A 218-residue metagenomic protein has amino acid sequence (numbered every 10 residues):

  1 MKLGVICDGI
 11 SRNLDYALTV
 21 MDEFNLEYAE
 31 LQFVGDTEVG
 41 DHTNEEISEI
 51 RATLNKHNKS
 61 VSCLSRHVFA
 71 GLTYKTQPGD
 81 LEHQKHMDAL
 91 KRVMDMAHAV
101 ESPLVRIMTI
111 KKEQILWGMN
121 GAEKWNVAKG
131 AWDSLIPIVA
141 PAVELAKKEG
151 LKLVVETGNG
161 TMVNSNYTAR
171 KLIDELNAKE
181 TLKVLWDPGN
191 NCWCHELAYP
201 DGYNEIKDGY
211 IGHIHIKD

Functional and structural regions predicted by a protein language model:
M1-G4: Extreme N-terminal starter segment of soluble prokaryotic enzymes
I6-I10, Q32-V34, L64-F69, I110-K112 (+3 more regions): Active-site beta-loop-alpha junctions enriched in small/polar residues
R12-Y16, K56, T73-V184: Active-site acidic/histidine proton-transfer and metal-coordination neighborhood in alpha/beta enzyme cores
M21, A29, L54, L64 (+5 more regions): Conserved, mostly hydrophobic/aromatic
E27, S60, P103, G212: Short acidic/polar active-site loop segments enriched in Thr and Asp
E30-N55, T109-L116: Glycine-rich, proline-tolerant flexible connector loops at the mouths of alpha/beta enzymes
V39-D41, G160-N166, G189-P200: Active-site glycine- and acidic-residue-rich loops that bind and position anionic ligands or nucleotide-like cofactors
Y199-D218: Aromatic-lined glycan-binding groove of carbohydrate-active enzymes
